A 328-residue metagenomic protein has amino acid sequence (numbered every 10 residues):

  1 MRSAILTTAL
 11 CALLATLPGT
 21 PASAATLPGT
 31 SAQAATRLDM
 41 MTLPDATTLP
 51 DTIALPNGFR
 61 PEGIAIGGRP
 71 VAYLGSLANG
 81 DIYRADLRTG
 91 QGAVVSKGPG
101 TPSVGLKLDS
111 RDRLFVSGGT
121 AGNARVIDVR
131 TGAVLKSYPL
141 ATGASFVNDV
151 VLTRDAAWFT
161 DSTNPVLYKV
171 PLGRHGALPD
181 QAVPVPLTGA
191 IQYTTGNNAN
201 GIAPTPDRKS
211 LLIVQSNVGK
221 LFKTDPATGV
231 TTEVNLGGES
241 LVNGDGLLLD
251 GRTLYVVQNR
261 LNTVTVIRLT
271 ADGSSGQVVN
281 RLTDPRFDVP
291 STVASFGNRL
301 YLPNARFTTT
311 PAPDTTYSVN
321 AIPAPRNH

Functional and structural regions predicted by a protein language model:
M1-T26: Secretory targeting and sorting signals
P44, D86-G90, D128-A133, P171-G176 (+3 more regions): Short loop/turn segments that connect beta-strands within beta-propeller blades
T48-L55, G90-K97, A133-L140, Q181-T194 (+2 more regions): A short beta-strand motif characteristic of beta-propeller blades
P56-A72, G98-L114, A141-W158, G189-S210 (+2 more regions): Beta-rich, blade/repeat-based domains predominating in secreted/periplasmic proteins but also intracellular
N57, Y73-A78, L108-D109, L114-A121 (+5 more regions): Conserved beta-strand positions in repeat-built beta-propeller and related beta-rich domains
G80-Y83, G122-A124, P165-Y168, G219-L221 (+3 more regions): Structural signal for beta-propeller blades
G122-T160, N164-V166, L187-A190: Asp-box/WD-like beta-propeller blade repeats and closely related beta-sheet repeat scaffolds
T292-H328: Blade-level signature of beta-propeller repeat domains, shared across WD40, Kelch, NHL, RCC1 and BNR/Asp-box propellers
